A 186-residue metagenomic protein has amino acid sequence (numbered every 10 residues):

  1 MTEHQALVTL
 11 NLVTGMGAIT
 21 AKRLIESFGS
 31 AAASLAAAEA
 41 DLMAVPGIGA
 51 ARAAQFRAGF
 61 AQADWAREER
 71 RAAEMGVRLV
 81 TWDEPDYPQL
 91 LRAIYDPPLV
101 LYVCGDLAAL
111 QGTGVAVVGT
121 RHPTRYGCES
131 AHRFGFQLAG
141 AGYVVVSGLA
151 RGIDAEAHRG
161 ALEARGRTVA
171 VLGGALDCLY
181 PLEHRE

Functional and structural regions predicted by a protein language model:
M1-D86: Short, small/acidic-rich helices and loops at N termini and domain boundaries of DNA replication/processing enzymes
M1-H4, T81-E186: Glycine-biased, small-residue-rich flexible motifs in mid-sequence functional cores and linkers
